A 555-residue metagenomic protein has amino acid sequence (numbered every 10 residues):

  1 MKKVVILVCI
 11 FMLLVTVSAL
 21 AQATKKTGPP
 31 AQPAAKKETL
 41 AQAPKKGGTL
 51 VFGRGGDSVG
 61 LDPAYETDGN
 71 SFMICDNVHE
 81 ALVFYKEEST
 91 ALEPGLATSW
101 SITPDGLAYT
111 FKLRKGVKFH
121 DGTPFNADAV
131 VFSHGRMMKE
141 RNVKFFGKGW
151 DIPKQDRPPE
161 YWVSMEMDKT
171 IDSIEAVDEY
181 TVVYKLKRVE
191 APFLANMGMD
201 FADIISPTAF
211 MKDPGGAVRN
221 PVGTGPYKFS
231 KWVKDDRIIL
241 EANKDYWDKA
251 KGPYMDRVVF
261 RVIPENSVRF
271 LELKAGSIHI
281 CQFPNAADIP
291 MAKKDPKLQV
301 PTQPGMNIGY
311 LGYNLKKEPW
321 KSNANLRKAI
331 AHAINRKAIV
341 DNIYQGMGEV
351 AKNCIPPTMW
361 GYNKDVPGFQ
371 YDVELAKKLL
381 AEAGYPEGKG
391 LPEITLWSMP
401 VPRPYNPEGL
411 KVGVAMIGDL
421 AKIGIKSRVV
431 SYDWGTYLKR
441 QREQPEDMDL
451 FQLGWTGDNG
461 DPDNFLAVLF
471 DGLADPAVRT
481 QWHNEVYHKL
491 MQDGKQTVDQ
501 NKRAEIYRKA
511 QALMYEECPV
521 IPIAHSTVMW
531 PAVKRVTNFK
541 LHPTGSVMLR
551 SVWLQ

Functional and structural regions predicted by a protein language model:
M1-V4: Positively charged n-region of N-terminal signal peptides that target proteins for export
V8-T16: Bacterial N-terminal signal peptides
V17-A21: Sec/Tat signal peptide C-region and signal peptidase I cleavage site
Q22-Q42, E88, L107-T110, R114-F145 (+8 more regions): Extracytoplasmic/periplasmic ligand-capture domains
K36, G53-P104, V222: N-terminal lobe/hinge region of extracytoplasmic solute-binding protein
P44-G56: Mature N-terminal segment immediately following signal peptide/propeptide cleavage in secreted/periplasmic
K112, G149-P207, K231: Surface-exposed binding/hinge segments that line and control ligand-binding clefts or catalytic entry sites
W530-Q555: Long beta-strand-rich cores associated with HINT superfamily self-processing modules
